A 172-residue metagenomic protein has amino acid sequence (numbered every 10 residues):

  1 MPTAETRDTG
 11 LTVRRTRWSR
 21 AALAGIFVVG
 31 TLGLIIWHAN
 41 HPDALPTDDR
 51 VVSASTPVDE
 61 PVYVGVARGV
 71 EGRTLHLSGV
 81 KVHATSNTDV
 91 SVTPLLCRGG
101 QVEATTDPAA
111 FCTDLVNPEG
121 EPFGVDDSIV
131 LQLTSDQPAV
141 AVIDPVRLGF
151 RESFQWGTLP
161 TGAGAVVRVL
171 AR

Functional and structural regions predicted by a protein language model:
P2-R172: Non-catalytic macromolecular-recognition regions in eukaryotic signaling proteins
